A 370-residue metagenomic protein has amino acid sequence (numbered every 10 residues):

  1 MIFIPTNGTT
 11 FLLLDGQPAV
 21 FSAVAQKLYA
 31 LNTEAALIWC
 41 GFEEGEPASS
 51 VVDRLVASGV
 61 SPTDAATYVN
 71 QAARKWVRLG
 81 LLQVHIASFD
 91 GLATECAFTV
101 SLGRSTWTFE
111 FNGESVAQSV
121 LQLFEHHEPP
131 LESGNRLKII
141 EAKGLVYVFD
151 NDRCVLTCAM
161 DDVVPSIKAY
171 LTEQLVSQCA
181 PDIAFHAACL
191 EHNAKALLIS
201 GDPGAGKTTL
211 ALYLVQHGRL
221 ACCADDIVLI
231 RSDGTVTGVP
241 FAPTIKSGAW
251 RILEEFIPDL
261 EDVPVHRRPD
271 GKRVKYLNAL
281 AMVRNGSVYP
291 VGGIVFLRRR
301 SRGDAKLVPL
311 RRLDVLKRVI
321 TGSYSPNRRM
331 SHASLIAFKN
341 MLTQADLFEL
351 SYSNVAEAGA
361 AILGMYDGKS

Functional and structural regions predicted by a protein language model:
M1-A36, C40: Acidic, low-complexity/disordered tracts enriched in E/D and polar residues
L14, S49, A188, H192-G201 (+3 more regions): Glycine-rich, often acidic-flanked micro-motifs that create phosphate/phosphodiester-binding or positioning elements
V24-F98, L102-G103: Long, charge-rich, low-complexity alpha-helical segments
H85-A142: Transition-metal
H126, P130-V176, G364-K369: Charged, amphipathic alpha-helical linker segments immediately N-terminal to NTP-binding catalytic cores
S177-H192: Pre-Walker A adenine-sensing motif
K207: Conserved lysine of the Walker
L210-A211: Post-Walker A alpha-helix
